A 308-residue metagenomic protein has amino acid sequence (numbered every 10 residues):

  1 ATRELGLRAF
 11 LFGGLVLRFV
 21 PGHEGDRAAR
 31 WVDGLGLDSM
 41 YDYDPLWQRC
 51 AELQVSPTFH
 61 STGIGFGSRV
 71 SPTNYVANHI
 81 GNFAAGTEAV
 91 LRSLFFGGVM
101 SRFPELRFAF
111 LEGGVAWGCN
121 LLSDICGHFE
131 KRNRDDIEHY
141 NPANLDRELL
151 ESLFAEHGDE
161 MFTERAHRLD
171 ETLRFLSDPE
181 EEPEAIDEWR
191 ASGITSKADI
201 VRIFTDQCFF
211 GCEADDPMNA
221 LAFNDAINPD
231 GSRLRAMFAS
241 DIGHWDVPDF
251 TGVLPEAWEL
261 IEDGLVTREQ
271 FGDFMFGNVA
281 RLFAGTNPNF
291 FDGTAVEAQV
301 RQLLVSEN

Functional and structural regions predicted by a protein language model:
A1-V90, L94-G97: Active-site gating/metal-coordination segments in enzymes
R8, G97-G98, L106, A116-W117 (+3 more regions): Mid-to-C-terminal alpha-helical segments outside catalytic/metal-binding sites
L15-R18, G63-G65, G114-V115, A214-D216 (+1 more regions): Active-site-proximal loop/turn and secondary-structure-junction residues that shape catalytic pockets, frequently
H23-E24, R69-P72, N120-D124, E130 (+3 more regions): Short aromatic-enriched loop/helix-cap "lid" or pocket-rim segments at secondary-structure transitions that line
G25-W31, G65-N82, C126-I194, A198-V201: Active-site gating loops and adjacent loop-to-helix segments of metal-dependent hydrolytic enzymes
S56-F59, A85-F96, W117-H139, N144-D146: Conserved N-terminal glycine/acidic-rich loop preference
P57, A236-F238: Residue-level marker for buried hydrophobic side chains located in beta-strands that build the well-ordered beta-sheet
D241: Active-site glycine-centered loops adjacent to acidic/histidine catalytic or metal-binding residues that shape
